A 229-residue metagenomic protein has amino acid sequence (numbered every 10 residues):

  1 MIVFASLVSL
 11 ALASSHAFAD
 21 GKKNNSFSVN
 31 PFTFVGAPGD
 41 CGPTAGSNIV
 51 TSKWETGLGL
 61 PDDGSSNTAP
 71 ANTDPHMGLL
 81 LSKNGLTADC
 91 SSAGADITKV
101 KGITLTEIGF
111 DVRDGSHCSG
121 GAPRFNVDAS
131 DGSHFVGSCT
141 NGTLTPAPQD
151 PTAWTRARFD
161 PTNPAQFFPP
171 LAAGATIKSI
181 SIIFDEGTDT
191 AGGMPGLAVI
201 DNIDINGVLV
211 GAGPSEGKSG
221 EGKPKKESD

Functional and structural regions predicted by a protein language model:
I2-A11: Bacterial N-terminal signal peptides
S14-A19: Sec/Tat signal peptide C-region and signal peptidase I cleavage site
K22-K23, S215-D229: Ser/Thr/Gly/Pro-rich low-complexity, disordered linker/stalk segments of secreted and cell-surface proteins
G59, D111-G120, D128-S130: Solvent-exposed strand-to-loop "edge" motifs in beta-rich extracellular domains
L60-S91: Short carbohydrate-recognition loop motifs
V100-G109, G120-A122: Extended extracellular/luminal ectodomain segments enriched in beta-structured repeat modules
G132-I177: Extracellular carbohydrate recognition and processing domains and analogous Trp-centered ligand-binding platforms
T188-P214: Extracellular carbohydrate recognition
